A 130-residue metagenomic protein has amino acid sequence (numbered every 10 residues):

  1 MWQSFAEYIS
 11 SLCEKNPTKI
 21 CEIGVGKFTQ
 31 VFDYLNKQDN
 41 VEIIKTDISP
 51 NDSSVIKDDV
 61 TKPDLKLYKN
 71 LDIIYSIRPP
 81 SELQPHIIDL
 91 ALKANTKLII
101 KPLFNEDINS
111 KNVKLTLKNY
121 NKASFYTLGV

Functional and structural regions predicted by a protein language model:
M1-N16: S-adenosyl-L-methionine
N16-K27: Conserved class I S-adenosyl-L-methionine
G26, D47-S49, F104: Residues in the short beta-alpha loop(s) of Rossmann-like NAD(P)-binding domains
K27-Q38: Conserved SAM-binding loop of SAM-dependent methyltransferases across substrates and taxa, primarily the Class I
N36-E42, K93-N95: Conserved S-adenosyl-L-methionine
K45-K66: Adenosine-cofactor binding site in Rossmann-like domains, unifying the SAM/SAH pocket of S-adenosylmethionine-dependent
L65-I73: A short acidic, Gly/Pro-enriched loop at the edge of an enzyme's catalytic core that lines a small-molecule cofactor
S81-V130: C-terminal substrate-binding/active-site "lid" region of AdoMet-derived donor-dependent transferases
